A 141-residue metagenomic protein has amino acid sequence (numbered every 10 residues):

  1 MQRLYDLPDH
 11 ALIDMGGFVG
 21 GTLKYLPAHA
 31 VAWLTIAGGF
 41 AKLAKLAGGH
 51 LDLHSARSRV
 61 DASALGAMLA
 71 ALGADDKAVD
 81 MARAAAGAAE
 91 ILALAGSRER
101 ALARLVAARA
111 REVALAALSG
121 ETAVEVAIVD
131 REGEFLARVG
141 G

Functional and structural regions predicted by a protein language model:
M1-L105, R109-R131: A structural signal for small-residue-enriched, beta-sheet-centric alpha/beta enzyme cores and oligomeric scaffold folds
V129, G133-G141: C-terminal edge-of-domain segments
